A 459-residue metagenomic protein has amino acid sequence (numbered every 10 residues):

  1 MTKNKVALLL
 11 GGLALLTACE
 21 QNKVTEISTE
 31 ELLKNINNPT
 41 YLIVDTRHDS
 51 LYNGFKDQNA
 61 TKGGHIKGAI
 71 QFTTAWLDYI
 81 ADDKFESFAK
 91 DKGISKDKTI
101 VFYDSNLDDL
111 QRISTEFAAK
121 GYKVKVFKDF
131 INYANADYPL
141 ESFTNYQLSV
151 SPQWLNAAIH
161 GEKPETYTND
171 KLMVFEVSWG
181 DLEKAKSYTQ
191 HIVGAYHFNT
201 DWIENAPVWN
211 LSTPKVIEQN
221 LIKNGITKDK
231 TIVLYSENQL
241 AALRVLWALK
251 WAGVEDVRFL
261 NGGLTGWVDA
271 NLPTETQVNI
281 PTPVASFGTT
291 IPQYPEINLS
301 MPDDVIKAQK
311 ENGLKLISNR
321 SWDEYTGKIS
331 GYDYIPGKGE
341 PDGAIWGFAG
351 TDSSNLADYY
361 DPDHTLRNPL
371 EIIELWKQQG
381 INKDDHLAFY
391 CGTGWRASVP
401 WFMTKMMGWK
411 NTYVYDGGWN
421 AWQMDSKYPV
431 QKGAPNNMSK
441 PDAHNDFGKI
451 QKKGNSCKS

Functional and structural regions predicted by a protein language model:
M1-E20: Gram-negative bacterial Sec-dependent N-terminal signal peptides
C19-S459: Cytosolic catalytic domains that perform sulfur/thiol-centered chemistry
